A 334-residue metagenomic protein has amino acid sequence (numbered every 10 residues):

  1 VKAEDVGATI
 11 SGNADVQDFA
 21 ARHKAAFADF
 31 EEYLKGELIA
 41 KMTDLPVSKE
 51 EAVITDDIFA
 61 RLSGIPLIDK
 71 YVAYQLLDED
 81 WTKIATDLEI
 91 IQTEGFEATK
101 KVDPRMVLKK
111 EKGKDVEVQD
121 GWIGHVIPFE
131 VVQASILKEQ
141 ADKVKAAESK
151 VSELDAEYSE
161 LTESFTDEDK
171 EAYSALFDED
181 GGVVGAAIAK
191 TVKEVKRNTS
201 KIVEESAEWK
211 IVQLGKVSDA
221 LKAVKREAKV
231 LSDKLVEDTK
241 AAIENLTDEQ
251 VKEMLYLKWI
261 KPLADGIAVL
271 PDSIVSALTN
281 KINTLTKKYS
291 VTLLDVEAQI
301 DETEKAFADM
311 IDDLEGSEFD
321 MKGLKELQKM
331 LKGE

Functional and structural regions predicted by a protein language model:
V1-E334: Accessory (non-catalytic) regions of SAM-dependent nucleic-acid methyltransferases and partner specificity/recognition
